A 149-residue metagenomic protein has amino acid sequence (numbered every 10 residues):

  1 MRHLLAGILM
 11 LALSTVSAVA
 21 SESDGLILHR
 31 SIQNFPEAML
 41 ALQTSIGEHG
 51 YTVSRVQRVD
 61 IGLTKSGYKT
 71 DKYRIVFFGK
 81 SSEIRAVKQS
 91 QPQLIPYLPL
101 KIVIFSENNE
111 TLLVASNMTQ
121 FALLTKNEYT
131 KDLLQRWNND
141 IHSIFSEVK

Functional and structural regions predicted by a protein language model:
M1-L4: Positively charged n-region of N-terminal signal peptides that target proteins for export
A6-T15: Bacterial N-terminal signal peptides
A20, Y97-E110, S146-K149: Short secondary-structure transition/capping segments
A20-V53, S146: Terminal, regulation- and interaction-focused segments at domain boundaries
A38, L42, R55, V59 (+2 more regions): Stable alpha-helical elements in mature extracytoplasmic
G47, S54-L100: Compact, glycine-rich, soluble single-domain proteins
K101-N127: Beta-strand/loop substructures that line and gate deep hydrophobic ligand-binding cavities in soluble
T119-K149: C-terminal partner/receptor-binding element of secreted or periplasmic proteins
